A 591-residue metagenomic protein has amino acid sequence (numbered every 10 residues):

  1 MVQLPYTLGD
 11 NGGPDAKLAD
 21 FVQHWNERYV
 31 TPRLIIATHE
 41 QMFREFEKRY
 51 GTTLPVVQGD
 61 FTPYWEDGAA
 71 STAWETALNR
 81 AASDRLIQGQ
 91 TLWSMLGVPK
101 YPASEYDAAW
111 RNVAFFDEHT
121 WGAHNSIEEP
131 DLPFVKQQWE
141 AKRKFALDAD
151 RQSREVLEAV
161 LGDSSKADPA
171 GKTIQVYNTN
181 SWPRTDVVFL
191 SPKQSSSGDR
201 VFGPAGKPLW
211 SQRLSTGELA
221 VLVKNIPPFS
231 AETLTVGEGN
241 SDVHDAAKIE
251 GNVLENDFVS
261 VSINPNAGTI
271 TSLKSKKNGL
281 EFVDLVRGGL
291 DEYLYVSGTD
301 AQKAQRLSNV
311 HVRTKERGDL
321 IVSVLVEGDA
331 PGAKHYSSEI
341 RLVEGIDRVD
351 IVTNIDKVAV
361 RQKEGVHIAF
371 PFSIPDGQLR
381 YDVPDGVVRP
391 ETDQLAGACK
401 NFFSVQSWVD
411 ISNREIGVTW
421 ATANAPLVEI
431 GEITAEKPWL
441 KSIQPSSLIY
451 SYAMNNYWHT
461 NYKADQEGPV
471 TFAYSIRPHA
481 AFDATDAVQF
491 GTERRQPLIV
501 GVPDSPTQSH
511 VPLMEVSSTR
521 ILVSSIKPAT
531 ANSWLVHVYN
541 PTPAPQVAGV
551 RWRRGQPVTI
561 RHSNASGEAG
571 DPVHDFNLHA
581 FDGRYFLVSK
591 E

Functional and structural regions predicted by a protein language model:
M1-G162, K166, T179, I351 (+1 more regions): Catalytic grooves of carbohydrate-active enzymes
K144-L147, E155-E591: C-terminal (or distal) subdomains of carbohydrate-active enzymes
